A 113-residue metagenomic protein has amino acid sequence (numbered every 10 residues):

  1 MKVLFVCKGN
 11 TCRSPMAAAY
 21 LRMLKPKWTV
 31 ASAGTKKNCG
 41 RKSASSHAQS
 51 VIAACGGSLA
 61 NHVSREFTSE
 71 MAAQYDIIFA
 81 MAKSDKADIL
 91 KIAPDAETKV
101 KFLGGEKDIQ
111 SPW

Functional and structural regions predicted by a protein language model:
M1-Q74: Conserved active-site segments centered on acidic
G9, A82-K83: Helix N-cap/beta->alpha junction signal
S14, M81-A82: Replace "coordinates the UDP/GDP/TDP-sugar" with "coordinates nucleotide-activated sugar donors
T35, K83, G105: Active-site loop/turn elements of alpha/beta-hydrolase fold enzymes, especially the short glycine-/histidine-rich
I77, A87-W113: Phosphate-binding/catalytic loops
